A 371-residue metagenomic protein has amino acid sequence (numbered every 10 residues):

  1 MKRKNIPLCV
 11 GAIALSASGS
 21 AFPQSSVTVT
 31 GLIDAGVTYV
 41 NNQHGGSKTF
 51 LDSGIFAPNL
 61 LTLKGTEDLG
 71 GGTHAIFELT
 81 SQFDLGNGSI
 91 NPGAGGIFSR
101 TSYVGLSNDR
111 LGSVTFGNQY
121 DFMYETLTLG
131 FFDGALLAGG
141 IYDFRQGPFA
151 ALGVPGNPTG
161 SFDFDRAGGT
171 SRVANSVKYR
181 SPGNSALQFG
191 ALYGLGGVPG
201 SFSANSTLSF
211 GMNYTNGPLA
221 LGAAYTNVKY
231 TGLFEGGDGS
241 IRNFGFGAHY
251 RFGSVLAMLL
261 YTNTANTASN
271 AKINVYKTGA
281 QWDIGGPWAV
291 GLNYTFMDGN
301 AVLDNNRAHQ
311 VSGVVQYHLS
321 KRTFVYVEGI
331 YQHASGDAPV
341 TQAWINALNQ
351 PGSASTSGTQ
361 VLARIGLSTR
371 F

Functional and structural regions predicted by a protein language model:
S16-S18: N-terminal signal peptide c-region/cleavage motif recognized by signal peptidases
F22-S26, G70-G72, L111, N184-A186 (+5 more regions): Strand-connecting loop/turn motifs
S25-Y39, K48-G196, A204-S206, N213-G217: Outer membrane beta-barrel
V27-A35, G71, A75-L79, V114 (+9 more regions): Transmembrane beta-strands of outer-membrane beta-barrel proteins
G45-I55, N91-G96, A167-G169, P199-S206 (+5 more regions): Replace "Gram-negative outer membrane beta-barrel proteins" with "bacterial and organellar outer membrane beta-barrel
T62-K64, Y103-L106, K178-R180, G211-N213 (+4 more regions): Outer-membrane beta-barrel architecture
L208-Y317, E328-Q332: Detector for outer-membrane/organellar transmembrane beta-barrel domains, recognizing the amphipathic beta-strand
G313, L319, S355-F371: Outer-membrane beta-barrel "beta-signal"
